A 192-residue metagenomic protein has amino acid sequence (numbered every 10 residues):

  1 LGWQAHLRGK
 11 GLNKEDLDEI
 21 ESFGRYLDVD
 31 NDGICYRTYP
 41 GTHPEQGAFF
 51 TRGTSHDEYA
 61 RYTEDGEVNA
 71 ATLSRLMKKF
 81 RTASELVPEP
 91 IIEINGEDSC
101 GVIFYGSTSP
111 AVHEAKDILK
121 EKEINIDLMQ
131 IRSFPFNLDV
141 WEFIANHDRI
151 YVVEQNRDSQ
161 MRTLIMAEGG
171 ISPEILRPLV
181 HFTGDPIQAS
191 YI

Functional and structural regions predicted by a protein language model:
L1-I192: Flexible, low-complexity linker and terminal segments
